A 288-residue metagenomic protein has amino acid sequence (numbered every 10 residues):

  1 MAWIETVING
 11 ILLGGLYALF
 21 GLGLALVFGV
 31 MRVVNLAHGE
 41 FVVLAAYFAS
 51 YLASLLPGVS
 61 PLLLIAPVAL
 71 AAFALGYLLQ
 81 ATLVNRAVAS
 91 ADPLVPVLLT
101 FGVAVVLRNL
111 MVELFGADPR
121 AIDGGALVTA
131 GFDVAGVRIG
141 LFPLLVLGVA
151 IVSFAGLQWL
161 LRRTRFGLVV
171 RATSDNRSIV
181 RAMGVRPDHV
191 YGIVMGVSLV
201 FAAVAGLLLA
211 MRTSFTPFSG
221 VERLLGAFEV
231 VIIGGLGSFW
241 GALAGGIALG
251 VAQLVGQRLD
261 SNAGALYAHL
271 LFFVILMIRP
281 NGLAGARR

Functional and structural regions predicted by a protein language model:
M1-L19, F48, V59-I65, A91-P96 (+5 more regions): Membrane-interfacial amphipathic/re-entrant helices at transmembrane-helix boundaries
A2-L16, L160-R165, Y191-I233, Q253-A265: Inter-helical junctions in multi-pass inner-membrane proteins, predominant in energy-converting antiporter-like
I8, V30-L78: Membrane-embedded helix boundary and interhelical linker motif in transport proteins
L13, R138-F215, F239-G245: Helix-loop-helix "hairpin" substructures at the membrane interface of multi-pass membrane proteins
L26-A46, S90-V95, F166-V169, P187 (+5 more regions): Short, non-helical or kinked segments that cap or interrupt transmembrane helices
M31-V34, L55, A74-D118, L160-G167 (+3 more regions): Short loop segments and helix-boundary regions at transmembrane helix junctions of multi-pass inner-membrane proteins
R86-A87, D92-R163, H189-I193, V255 (+2 more regions): Transmembrane helix-bundle core of multi-pass membrane transporters and related energy-transducing complexes
L114, D175-A182, R186-H189, L259-R288: Cytosolic-side transmembrane-helix boundaries in multi-pass membrane proteins
